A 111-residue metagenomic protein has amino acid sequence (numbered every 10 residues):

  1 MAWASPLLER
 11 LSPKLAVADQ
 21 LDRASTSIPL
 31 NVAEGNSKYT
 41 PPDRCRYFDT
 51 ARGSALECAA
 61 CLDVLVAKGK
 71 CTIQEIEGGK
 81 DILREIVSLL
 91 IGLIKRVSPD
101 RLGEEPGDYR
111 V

Functional and structural regions predicted by a protein language model:
M1-V111: Amphipathic alpha-helical assembly/interaction segments
